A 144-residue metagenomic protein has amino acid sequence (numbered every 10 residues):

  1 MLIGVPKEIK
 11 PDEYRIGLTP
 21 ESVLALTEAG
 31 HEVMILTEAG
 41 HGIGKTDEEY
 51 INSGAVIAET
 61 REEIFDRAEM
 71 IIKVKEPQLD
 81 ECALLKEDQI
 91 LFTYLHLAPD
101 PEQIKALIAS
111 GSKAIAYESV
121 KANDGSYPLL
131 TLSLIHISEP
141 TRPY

Functional and structural regions predicted by a protein language model:
L2-S110: An N-terminal-biased, well-structured beta-alpha scaffold segment characteristic of Rossmann-like dinucleotide-binding
G4-K7, Y117-E118, N123-D124: Short beta-strands and strand-loop turn motifs
D80-E81, K113-A116, L129-T131: Poly-acidic low-complexity segments
I108-V120: Rossmann-fold dehydrogenase core element
V120-L134: Glycine-/Pro-rich loop/turn segments that contact NAD(P) or position catalytic residues in Rossmann-like domains
I135-Y144: Single conserved hydrophobic/aromatic residue that forms the stacking wall/gate of nucleotide- or nucleobase-binding
